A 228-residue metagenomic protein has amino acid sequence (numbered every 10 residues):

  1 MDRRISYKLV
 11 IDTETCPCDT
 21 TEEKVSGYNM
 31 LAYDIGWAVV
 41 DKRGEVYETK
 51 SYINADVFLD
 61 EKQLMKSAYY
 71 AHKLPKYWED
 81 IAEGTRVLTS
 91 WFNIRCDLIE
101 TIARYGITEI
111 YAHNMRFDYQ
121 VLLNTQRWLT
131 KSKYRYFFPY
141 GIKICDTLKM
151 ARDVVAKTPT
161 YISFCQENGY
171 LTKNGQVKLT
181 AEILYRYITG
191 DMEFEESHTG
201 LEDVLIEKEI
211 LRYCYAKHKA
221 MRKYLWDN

Functional and structural regions predicted by a protein language model:
D2-T125: Conserved non-catalytic scaffold segment of RNase H-like nuclease domains
T13-C16, T147, E207: Ser/Thr-centric signal marking residues that sit in or immediately flank functional binding/regulatory motifs
C18-T20, R152, E209: Conserved protein kinase catalytic core
S51-A55, F137-V155: A short, structured active-site edge motif that brings together acidic residues
W78-T85, S132-F138, D191-S197: Short, polar/flexible loop-turn hinges at active-site or ligand-entry regions and domain interfaces
E109-R116, Q120-V121, F164-N228: Acidic, Mg2+-coordinating catalytic module of metal-dependent nucleases/exonucleases that use a two-metal-ion mechanism
R116-C145: Substrate-recognition/cap helix-loop segment adjacent to the acidic, metal-dependent catalytic center of Asp-based
C145-T172: Short alpha-helix plus adjacent loop in nuclease-associated cores
